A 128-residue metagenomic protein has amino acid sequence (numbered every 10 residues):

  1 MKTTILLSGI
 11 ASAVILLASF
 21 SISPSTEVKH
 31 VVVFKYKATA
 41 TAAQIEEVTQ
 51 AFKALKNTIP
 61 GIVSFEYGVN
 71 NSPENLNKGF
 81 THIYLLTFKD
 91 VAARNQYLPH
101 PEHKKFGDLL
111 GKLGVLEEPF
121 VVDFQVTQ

Functional and structural regions predicted by a protein language model:
M1-K2: N-terminal secretory signal peptides that target proteins for export/translocation
I5, N57-I62, T87-V121: An amphipathic, aromatic/His-enriched active-site/gating alpha helix that lines ligand/cofactor pockets
I5-L7, S12, L16-L17, S23-S25 (+2 more regions): Glycine-rich beta-strand-turn "strand-cap" elements at beta-sheet edges
G9, A42, Y97: Active-site-proximal flexible loops/turns
E27-Y36, Y67, N71-L98: Short, well-ordered beta-strand segments in beta-rich or mixed alpha/beta enzyme and ligand-binding folds
H30-T58: N-terminal targeting signals for Sec/Tat export/insertion, comprising classic cleavable signal peptides
Y84, P101, Q128: Solvent-exposed, flexible loop/coil residues
